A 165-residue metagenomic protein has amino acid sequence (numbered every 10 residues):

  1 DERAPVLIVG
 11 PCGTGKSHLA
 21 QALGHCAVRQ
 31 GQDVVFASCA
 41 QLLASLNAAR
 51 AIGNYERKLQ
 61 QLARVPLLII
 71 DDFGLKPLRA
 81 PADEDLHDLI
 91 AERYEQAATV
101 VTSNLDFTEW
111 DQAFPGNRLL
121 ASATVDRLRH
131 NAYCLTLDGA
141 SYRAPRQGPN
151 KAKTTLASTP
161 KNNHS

Functional and structural regions predicted by a protein language model:
R3-L19: Walker A/P-loop nucleotide-binding motif
P5-L7, D33, L67: Residue-level preference for the first positions of well-ordered beta-strands
G13-H18, A27, P77, Y142: Short, flexible micro-motifs
H25-A37: Post-Walker A helix-loop "phosphate-sensing" segment adjacent to the P-loop in P-loop NTPases
D33, Q41-R64, F73-S165: Replace "adjacent to P-loop NTPase cores in ATP/GTP-dependent enzymes" with "adjacent to NTP-binding cores
